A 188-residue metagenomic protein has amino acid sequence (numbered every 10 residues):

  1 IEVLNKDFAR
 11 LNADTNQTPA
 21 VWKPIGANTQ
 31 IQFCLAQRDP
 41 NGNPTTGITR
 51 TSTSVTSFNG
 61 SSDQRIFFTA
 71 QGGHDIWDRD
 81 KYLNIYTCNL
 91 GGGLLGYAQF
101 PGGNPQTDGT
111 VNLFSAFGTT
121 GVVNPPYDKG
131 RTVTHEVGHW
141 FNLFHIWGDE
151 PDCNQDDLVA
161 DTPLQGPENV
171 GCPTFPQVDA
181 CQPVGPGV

Functional and structural regions predicted by a protein language model:
E2-F175: Metzincin-family zinc-dependent endopeptidase catalytic domain
V178: FAD-binding beta-loop-beta segment adjacent to the flavin cofactor pocket
P183-V188: Extracellular low-complexity, Gly/Ser/Thr-rich intrinsically disordered linkers and protease-sensitive activation/hinge
